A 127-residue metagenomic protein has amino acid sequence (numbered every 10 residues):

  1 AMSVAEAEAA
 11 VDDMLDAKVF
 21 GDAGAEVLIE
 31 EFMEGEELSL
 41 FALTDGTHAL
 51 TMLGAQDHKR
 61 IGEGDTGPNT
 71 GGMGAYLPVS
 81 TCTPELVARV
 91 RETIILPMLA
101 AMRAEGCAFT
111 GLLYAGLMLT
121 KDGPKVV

Functional and structural regions predicted by a protein language model:
A1-V126: Internal nucleotide-binding/catalytic subdomain
